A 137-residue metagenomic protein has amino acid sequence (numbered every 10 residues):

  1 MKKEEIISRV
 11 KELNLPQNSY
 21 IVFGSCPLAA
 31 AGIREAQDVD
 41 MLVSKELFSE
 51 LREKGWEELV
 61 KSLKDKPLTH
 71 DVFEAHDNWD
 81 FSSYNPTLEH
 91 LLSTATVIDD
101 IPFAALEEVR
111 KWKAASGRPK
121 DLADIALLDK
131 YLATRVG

Functional and structural regions predicted by a protein language model:
M1-G137: Compositionally biased terminal segments of proteins
